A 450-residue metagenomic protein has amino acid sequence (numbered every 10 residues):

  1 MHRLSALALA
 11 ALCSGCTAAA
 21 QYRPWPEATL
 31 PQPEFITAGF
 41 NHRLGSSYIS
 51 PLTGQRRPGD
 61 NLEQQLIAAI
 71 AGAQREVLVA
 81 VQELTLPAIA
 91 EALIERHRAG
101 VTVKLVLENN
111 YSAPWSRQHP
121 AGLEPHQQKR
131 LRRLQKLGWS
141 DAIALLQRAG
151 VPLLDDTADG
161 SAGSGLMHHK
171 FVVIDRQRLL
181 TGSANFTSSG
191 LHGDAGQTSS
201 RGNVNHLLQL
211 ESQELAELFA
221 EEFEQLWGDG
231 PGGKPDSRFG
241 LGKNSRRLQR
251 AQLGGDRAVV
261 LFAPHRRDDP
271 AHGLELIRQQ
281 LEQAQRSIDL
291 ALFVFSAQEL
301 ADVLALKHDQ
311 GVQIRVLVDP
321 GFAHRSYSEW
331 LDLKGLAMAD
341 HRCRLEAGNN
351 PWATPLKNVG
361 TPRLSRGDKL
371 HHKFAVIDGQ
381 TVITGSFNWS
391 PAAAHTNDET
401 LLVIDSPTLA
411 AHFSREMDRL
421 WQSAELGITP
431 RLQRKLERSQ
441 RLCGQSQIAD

Functional and structural regions predicted by a protein language model:
M1-S5: Bacterial N-terminal signal peptides that target proteins for export
A6-S14: Bacterial N-terminal signal peptides
T17-A18: Bacterial signal peptide processing site
Y22-A73, E83-E282, F322-Q380, F387-A394 (+2 more regions): HKD-type phospholipase D/PLD-like phosphodiesterase module
Q74-E76, G100-T102, Q285-S287, G311-Q313: A general structural motif
V77-V81, L154-D155, S287-L292, V316-L317: Short catalytic-loop micro-motif centered on adjacent basic/acidic residues
L281, L290, S296-L304, H308 (+2 more regions): Extended non-catalytic domains of envelope/secretory-pathway proteins
R363, G367-H372, I377-D450: Long, C-terminal catalytic modules of enzymes
